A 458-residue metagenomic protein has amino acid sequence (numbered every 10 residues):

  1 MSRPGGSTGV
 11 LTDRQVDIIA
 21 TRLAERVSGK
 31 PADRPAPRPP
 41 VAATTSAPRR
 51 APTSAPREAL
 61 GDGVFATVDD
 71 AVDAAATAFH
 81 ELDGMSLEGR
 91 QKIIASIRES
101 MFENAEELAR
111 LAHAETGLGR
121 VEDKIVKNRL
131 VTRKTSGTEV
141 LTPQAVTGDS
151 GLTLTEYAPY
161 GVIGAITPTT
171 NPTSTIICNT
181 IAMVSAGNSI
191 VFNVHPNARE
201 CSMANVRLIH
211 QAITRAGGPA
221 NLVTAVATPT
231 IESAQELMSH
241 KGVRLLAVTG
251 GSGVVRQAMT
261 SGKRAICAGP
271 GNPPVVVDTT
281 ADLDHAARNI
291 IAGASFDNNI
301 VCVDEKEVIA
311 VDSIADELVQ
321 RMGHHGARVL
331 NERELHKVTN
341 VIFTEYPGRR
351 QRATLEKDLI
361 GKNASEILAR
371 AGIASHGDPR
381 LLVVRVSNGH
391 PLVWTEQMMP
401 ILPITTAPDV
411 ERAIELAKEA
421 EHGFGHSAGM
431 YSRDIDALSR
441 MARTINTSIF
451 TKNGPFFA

Functional and structural regions predicted by a protein language model:
M1-L154, A182, H324: N-terminal Rossmann-like NAD(P)+-binding subdomain of aldehyde/semialdehyde dehydrogenases
R3-G6, L11-E25, G29, T138 (+2 more regions): C-terminal segments
A20, R90, A112, I163 (+11 more regions): Buried hydrophobic positions in well-ordered alpha/beta secondary-structure cores of metabolic enzymes
L23, V27-P31, V72, A76-F79 (+13 more regions): Structural signal for hydrophobic packing residues in well-ordered secondary-structure cores of soluble enzyme domains
D62, I177, A204, V255-N388: ALDH superfamily catalytic-core signature
G84-G89, P219-V223, N298-C302, R328-T339 (+3 more regions): Flexible, glycine/charged-enriched surface loops at secondary-structure junctions
P143-H285: Rossmann-like NAD(P) dinucleotide-binding subdomain of oxidoreductase/dehydrogenase enzymes
I373-A458: Conserved C-terminal structural/oligomerization subdomain of aldehyde/semialdehyde dehydrogenase
